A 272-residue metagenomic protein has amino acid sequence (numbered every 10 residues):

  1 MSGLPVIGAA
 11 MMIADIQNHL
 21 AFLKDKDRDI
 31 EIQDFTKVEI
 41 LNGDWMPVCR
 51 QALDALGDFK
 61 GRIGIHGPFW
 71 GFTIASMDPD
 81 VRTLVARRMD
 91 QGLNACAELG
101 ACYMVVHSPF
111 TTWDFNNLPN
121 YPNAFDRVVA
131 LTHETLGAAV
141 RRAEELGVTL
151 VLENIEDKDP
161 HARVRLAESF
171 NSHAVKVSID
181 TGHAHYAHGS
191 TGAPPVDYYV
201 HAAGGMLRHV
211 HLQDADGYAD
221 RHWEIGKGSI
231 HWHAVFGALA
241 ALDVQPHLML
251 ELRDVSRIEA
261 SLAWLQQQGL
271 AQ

Functional and structural regions predicted by a protein language model:
M1-A97, L270-Q272: N-terminal pre-domain/capping segments
M1-V6, I13-D25, I74, E145 (+1 more regions): Histidine-acidic metal/acid-base catalytic patches
M12, F35, P109, I155 (+2 more regions): Flexible loop residues that form catalytic and substrate-binding hotspots at small-molecule/glycan-binding clefts
D29-E31, G64, V151-L152, S178-I179 (+1 more regions): Generic enzyme active-site microenvironment
C49-W70, V129-E145, W232-G237: Alpha-helix-loop-beta-strand connector modules within alpha/beta enzyme cores
F59-G61, A101, V148, L242-P246: A short helix->loop->beta-strand "cap" motif at the edges of active sites that frequently abuts
H66-W70, H107-T111, Q213-A215: Short loop/turn segments at strand-loop or loop-helix junctions that form parts of catalytic or ligand-binding pockets
A75-K176: Active-site acidic/histidine proton-transfer and metal-coordination neighborhood in alpha/beta enzyme cores
